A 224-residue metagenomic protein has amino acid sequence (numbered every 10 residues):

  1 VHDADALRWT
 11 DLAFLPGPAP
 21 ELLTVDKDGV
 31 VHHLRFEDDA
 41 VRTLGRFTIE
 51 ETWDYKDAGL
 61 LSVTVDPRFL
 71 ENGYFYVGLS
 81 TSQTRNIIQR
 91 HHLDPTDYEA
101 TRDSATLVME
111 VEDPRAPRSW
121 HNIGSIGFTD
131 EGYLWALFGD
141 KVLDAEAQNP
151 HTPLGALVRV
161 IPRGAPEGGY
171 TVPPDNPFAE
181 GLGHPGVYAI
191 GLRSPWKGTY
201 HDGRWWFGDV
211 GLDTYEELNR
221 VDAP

Functional and structural regions predicted by a protein language model:
V1-A145, K197-T214: Acidic, Gly/Ser/Thr-rich repeat motifs that build Ca2+-stabilized beta-propeller blades
A19-V31, G169-Y188: Short, surface-exposed polybasic-and-hydrophobic patches located at secondary-structure transitions
F36, T96-R102, P166-E180: Blade/loop signatures of beta-propeller domains
I87-T96, N149-R163, R220-A223: Beta-propeller blade signature
G127-L134, V160-Y170: A structural motif
L143-T152, T171: Acidic/polar, solvent-exposed loop segments in beta-strand-rich repeat domains
G181-D222: Repeat-solenoid scaffold signature
